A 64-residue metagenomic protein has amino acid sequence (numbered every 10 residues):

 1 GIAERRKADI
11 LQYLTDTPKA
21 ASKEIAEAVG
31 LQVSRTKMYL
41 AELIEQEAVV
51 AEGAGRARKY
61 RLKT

Functional and structural regions predicted by a protein language model:
G1-Y13, Q32, A57-R58: Short alpha-helical segments that sit at the start of domains
L14-T17, Y39: Short helix-capping/hinge SLiMs at alpha-helix to coil transitions
K19-V29: Short acidic, hydrophobic short linear motifs in intrinsically disordered regions
L31-E42: Short amphipathic alpha-helical interaction segments
I44-G53: A short, conserved structural fragment
